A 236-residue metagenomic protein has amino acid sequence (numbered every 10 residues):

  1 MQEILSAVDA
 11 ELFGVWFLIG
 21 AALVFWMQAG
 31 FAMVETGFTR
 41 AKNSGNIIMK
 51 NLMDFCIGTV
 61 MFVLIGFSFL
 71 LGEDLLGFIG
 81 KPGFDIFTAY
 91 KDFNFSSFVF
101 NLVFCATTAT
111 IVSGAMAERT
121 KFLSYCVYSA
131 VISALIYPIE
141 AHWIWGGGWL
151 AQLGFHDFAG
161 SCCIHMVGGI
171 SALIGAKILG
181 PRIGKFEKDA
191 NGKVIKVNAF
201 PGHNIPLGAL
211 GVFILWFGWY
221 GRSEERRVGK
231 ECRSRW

Functional and structural regions predicted by a protein language model:
M1-R227: Hydrophobic alpha-helical transmembrane bundles of multi-pass membrane proteins
E225-W236: Single conserved hydrophobic/aromatic residue that forms the stacking wall/gate of nucleotide- or nucleobase-binding
